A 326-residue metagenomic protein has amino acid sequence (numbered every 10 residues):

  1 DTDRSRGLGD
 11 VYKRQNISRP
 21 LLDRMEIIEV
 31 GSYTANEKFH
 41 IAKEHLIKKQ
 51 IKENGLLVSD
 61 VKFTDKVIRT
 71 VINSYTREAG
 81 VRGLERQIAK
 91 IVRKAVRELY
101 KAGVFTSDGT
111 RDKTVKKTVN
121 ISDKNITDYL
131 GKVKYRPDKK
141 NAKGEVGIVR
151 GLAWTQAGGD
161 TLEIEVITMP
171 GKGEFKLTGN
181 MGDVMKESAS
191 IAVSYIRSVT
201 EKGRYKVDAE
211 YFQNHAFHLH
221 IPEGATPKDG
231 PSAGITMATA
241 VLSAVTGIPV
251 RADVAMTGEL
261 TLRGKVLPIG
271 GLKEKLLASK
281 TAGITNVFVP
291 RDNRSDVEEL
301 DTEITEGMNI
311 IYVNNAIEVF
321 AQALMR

Functional and structural regions predicted by a protein language model:
D1-Y12: Single conserved hydrophobic/aromatic residue that forms the stacking wall/gate of nucleotide- or nucleobase-binding
G7, L21-R24, G283, I304-E306: Short, structured coil segments at secondary-structure junctions
D10, G31-H40, V61, S74-R82 (+6 more regions): Hydrophobic alpha-helical scaffolding
Y12, F39-K43, E85-V92, K186-V193 (+2 more regions): Hydrophobic face of alpha-helices
R14-D23, G31-A89, R97-D108, V199-E210 (+1 more regions): Conserved C-terminal "switch" segment of AAA+ ATPases
K52-V61, N73-K90, K94-I148, A153 (+1 more regions): C-terminal helical "lid" subdomain and adjoining coupling/linker elements of P-loop NTPases
K117, R136-K140, E145-R150, G158-R326: Peripheral, non-AAA+ core regions of ATP-driven protein-machinery
